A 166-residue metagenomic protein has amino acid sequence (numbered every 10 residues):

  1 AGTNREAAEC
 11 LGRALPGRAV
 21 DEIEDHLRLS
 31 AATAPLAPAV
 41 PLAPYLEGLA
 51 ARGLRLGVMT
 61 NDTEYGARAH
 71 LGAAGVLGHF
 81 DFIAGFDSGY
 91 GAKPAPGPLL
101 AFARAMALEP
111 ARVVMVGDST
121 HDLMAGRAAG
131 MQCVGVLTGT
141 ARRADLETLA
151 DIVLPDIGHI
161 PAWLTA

Functional and structural regions predicted by a protein language model:
A1-R52: N-terminal helical cap/lid subdomain that shapes the substrate entry/recognition surface in HAD-like hydrolases
T33-L36, L56, G91-A92: A generic structural signal for short coil/turn motifs at secondary-structure boundaries
A43, E47-L54, T63-E64, R68-A166: Asp-based, Mg2+/Mn2+-dependent phosphohydrolase catalytic module
